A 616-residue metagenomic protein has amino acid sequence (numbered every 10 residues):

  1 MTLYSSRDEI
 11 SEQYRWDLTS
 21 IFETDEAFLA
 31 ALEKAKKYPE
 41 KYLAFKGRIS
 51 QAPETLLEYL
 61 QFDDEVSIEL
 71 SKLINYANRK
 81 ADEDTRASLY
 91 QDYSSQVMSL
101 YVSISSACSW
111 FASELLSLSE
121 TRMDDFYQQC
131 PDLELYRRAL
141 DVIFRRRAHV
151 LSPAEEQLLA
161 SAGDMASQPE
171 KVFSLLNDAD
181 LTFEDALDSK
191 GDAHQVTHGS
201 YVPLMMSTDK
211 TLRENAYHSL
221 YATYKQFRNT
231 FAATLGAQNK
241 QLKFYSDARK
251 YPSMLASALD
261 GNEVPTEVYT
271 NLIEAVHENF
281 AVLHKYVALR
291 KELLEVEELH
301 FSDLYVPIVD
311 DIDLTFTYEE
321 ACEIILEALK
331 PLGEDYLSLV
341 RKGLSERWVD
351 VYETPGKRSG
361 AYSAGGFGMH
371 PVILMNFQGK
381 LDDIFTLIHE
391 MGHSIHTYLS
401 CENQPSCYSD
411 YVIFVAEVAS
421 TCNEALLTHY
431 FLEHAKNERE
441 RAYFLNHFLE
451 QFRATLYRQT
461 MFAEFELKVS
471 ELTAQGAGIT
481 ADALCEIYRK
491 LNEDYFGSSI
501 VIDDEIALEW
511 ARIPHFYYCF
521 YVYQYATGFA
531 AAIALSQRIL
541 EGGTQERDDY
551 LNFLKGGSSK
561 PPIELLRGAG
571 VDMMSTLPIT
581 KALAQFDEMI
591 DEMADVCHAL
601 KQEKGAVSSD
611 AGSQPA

Functional and structural regions predicted by a protein language model:
M1-D311, V596-S608, S613-A616: A well-structured
D8-I10, E23, F111, L115-L118 (+13 more regions): C-terminal, non-catalytic "cap/extension" segments appended to globular domains
K250, Q378-Y398, S420, A425 (+2 more regions): Active-site recognition of the HExxH zinc-binding catalytic motif
L293-P331, L337, P371, H396 (+4 more regions): Long, K/E/R/D-enriched contiguous segments that form extended
L314-F316, G368-I388: Short pre-active-site segment immediately N-terminal to the catalytic Zn-binding motif
L314-F316, V349-M369: Catalytic zinc-binding patch centered on the HExxH motif and its immediate surroundings that defines zinc-dependent
E327, P331-S338, A364, H393 (+2 more regions): Conserved helix-loop functional segments at active or binding sites
Y411-R439, F448-E450, A454, G528: Post-HExxH zinc-binding segment in Zn-dependent metallohydrolases
